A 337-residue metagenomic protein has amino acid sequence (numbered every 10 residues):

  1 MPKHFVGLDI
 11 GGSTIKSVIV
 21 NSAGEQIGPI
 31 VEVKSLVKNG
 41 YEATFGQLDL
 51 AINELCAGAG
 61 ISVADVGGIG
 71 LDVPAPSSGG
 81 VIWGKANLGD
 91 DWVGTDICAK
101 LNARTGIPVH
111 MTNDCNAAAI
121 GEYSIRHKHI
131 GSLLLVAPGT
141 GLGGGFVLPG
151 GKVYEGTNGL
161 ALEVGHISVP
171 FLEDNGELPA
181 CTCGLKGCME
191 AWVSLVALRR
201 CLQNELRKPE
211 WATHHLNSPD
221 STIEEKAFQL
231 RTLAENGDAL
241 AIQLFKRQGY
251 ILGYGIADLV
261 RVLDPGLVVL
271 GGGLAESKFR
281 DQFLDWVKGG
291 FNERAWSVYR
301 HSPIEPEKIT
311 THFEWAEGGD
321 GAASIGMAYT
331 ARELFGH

Functional and structural regions predicted by a protein language model:
M1-G67, S77-I82, A99-I107, S124-G131 (+3 more regions): ATP-binding/phosphotransfer module of carbohydrate and carboxylate kinases, centering on a glycine-rich
D9, G68-P74, T112, L134-G141 (+1 more regions): Short beta-strand segments
I15-I19, I120, L142-L148: Short beta-strand scaffold segments in enzyme catalytic cores
E25-P29, K152, N158: Beta-strand initiation motifs
I30-E32, N87, T157-G159: Short clusters of small/polar residues that mark proteolytic maturation junctions
V81-V93: A charged helix-plus-loop insertion that forms the helical arch/lid used to bind and gate nucleic-acid substrates
C115-A118: Short alpha-helical segments enriched in small residues
L160-V164: Structural signature of FAD isoalloxazine-binding scaffolds in flavoprotein oxidoreductases
